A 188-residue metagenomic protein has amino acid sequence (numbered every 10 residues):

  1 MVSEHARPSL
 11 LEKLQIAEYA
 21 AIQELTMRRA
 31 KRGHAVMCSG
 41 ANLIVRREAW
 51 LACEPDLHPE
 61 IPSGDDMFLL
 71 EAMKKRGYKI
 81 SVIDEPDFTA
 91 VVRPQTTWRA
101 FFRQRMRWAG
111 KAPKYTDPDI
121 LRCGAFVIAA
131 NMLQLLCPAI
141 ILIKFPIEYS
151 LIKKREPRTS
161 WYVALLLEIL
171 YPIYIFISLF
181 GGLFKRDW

Functional and structural regions predicted by a protein language model:
M1, C38-S39, W108, Y174: Tryptophan-centric aromatic hotspots in well-structured domains and transmembrane helices
M1-Q23, E48-L51, D56-I120: Catalytic donor/gating beta->alpha subdomain of glycosyltransferases that bind UDP-sugars
R28-H34: Short, P/G- and charge-enriched loop/turn segments at secondary-structure junctions
A30, L121-R122: Sparse recognition of residues in long alpha-helices and their boundaries
A35, D56, F184-W188: Short alpha-helical "patches" and their helix-cap loops
M37-C53: Conserved nucleotide-sugar donor-binding and metal-coordinating catalytic region shared by glycosyltransferases
C123-W188: Membrane-embedded multi-pass helical conduit in multi-pass membrane proteins, especially envelope-biosynthetic
